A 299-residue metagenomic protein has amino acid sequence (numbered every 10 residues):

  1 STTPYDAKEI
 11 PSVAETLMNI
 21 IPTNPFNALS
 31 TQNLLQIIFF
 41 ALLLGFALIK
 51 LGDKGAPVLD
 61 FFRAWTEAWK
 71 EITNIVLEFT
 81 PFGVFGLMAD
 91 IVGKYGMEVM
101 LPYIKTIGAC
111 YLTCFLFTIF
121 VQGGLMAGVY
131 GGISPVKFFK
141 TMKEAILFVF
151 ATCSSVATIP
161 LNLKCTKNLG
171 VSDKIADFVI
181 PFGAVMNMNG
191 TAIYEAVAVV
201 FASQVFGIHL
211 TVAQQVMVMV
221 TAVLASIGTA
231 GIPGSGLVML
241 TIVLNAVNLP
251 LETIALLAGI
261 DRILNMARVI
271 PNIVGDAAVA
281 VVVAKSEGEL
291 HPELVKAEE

Functional and structural regions predicted by a protein language model:
S1, A109-E144, F148-V149, S155-T158 (+5 more regions): Transmembrane alpha-helices that form the ion-translocation and gating core of multi-pass ion transport proteins
S1-K137, E299: Signature of multi-pass transmembrane helix bundles
L42-F46, G83-D90, G123, A127 (+8 more regions): Transmembrane alpha-helix boundary and packing residues in multipass membrane permease domains and related
L51-A56, A64-E67, Y95, G131-S134 (+4 more regions): Juxtamembrane helix-boundary/capping and inter-helix hinge elements in multi-pass membrane proteins
E71-E78, N168-A184, V212-Q214, L251-A255 (+1 more regions): Membrane-interface alpha-helices at helix entry/exit sites of multi-pass transporters
L77-I91, A151-A157, E252-L256: Hydrophobic alpha-helical transmembrane segments in multi-pass integral membrane proteins
F139-E195, V220-L237, I260-V282: Alpha-helical membrane segments and immediately flanking helix-loop junctions that form or couple to the substrate/ion
A196-E299: Transmembrane alpha-helical segments and their short flanking loops that form helix-hairpins/helix-helix interfaces
